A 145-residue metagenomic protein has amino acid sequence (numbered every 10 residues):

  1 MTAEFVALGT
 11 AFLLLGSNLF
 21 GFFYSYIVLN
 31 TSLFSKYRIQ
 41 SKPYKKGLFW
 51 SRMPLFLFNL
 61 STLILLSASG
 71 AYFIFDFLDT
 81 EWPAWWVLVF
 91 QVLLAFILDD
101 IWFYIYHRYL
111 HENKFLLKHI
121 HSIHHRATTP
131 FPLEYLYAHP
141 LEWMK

Functional and structural regions predicted by a protein language model:
M1-Y109, A127-K145: Non-catalytic, topology-defining segments of multipass membrane proteins
N113-T128: Membrane-interface interhelical connector segments
